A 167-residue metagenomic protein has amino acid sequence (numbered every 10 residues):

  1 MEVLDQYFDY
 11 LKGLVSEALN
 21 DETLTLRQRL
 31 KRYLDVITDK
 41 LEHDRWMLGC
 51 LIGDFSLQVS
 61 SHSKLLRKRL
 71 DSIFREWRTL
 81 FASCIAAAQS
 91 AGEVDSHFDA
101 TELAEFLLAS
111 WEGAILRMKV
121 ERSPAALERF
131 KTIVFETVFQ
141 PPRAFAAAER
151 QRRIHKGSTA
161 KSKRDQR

Functional and structural regions predicted by a protein language model:
M1-Y7: Alpha-helical DNA-contacting segments of helix-turn-helix folds
E2, S16-L48, A100-L107, R153: Hydrophobic alpha-helical connector segments
Q6, M47, L65-E76, L80-S83: Short, solvent-exposed amphipathic helices
A18, V59, M118-E121: Secondary-structure edge/capping motif, primarily at the C-terminal ends of alpha-helices and the immediately following
Q28, R32-K40, R75-A91, T101 (+2 more regions): C-terminal peripheral helix-coil segments that are non-catalytic and often amphipathic
Q28-R29, D44-L65: Amphipathic alpha-helical segments used for helix-helix packing
